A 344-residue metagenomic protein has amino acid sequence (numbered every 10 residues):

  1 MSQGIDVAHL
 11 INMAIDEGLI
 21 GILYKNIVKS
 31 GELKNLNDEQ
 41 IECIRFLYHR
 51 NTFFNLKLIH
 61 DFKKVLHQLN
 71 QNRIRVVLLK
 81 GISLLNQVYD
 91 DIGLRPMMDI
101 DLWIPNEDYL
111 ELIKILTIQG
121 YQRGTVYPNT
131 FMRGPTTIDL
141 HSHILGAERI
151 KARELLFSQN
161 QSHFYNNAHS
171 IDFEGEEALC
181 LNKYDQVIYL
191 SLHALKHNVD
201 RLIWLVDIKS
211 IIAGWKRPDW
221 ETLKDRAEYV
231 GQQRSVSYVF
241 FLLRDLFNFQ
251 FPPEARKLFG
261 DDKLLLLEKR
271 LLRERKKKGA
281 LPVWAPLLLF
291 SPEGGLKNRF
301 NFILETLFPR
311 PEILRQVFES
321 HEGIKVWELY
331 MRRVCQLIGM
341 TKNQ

Functional and structural regions predicted by a protein language model:
M1-M98, I104-Q344: Conserved NTP-donor binding/palm subdomain of two-metal-ion nucleotidyltransferases/polymerases, i.e., the charged
